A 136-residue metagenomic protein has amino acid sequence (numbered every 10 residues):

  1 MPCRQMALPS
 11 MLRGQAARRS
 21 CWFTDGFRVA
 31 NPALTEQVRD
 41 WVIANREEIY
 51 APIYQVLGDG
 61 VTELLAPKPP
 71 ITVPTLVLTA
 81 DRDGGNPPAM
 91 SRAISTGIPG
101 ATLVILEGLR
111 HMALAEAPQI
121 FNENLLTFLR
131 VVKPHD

Functional and structural regions predicted by a protein language model:
M1, M90-I94, P118-F121: Short, glycine/charged-enriched secondary-structure capping and boundary segments
S10-P69: Conserved alpha/beta-hydrolase catalytic His-Asp/Glu region
R18, Y54, I94, F121 (+2 more regions): Hydrophobic "lid"/C-terminal helical patch of Rossmann-like NAD(P)-dependent dehydrogenase/epimerase domains
K68-T72, G97-I98: Short, conserved loop/helix-junction motifs that constitute active-site signature segments in enzyme catalytic cores
P70-I71, V77-T79, D83: Short beta-strand/loop motif that positions the catalytic acidic residue of the alpha/beta-hydrolase fold
G84-M90: Conserved alpha/beta-hydrolase "acid-adjacent" motif
P99-D136: Catalytic active-site module of serine/aspartate enzymes centered on a nucleophile-bearing elbow/loop
